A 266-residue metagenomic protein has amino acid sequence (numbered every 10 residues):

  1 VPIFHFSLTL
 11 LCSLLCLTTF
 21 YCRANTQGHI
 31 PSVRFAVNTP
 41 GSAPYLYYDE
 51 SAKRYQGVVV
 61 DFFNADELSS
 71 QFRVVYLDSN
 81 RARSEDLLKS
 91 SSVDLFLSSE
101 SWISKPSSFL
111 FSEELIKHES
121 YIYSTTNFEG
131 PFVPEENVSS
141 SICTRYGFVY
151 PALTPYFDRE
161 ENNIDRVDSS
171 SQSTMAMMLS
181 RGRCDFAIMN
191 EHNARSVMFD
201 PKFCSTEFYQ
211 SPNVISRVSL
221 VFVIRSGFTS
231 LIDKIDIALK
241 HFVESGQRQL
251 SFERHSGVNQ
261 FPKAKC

Functional and structural regions predicted by a protein language model:
S7-T18: Bacterial N-terminal signal peptides
Q27-S107, D168, I235, H255: Extracytoplasmic small-molecule ligand-binding "clamshell" domains of the periplasmic binding protein/Venus flytrap
T39-G41, K117-Y121, K202-K240, V258-C266: Periplasmic-binding protein-like
T39-S42, S51-A52, E100-W102, T125-E129 (+3 more regions): Short coil/turn segments
Y48-D49, F63-S70, E135-V138, Y146-S169 (+3 more regions): Ligand-binding cleft/hinge of the Venus flytrap
G57-S69, G130, P134-F148, V221-N259: Extended ligand-binding regions for polar small-molecule ligands
V60, R73-N137, G147-Y150, S211-V214: Acidic, polar ligand-binding/catalytic clefts
D86, S98-S108, P155, D185-S216: A ligand-binding cleft/hinge motif common to bilobed small-molecule-binding domains
